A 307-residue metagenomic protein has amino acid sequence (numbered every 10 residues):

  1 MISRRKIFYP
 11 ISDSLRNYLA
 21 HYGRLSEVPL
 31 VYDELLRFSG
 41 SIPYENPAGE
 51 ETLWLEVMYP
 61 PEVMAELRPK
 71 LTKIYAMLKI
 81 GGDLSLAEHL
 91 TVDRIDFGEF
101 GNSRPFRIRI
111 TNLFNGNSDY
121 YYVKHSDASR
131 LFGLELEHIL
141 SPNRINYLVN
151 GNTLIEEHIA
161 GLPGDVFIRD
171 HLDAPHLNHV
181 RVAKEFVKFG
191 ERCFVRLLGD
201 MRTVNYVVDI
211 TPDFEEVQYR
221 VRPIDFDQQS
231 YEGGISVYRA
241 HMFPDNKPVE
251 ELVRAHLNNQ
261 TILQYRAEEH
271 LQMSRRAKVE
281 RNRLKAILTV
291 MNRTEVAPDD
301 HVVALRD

Functional and structural regions predicted by a protein language model:
M1-G81, D299-D307: Regulatory N- and C-terminal appendages and interdomain linkers associated with kinase/kinase-like NTP transferase
F8-P10, G98, L113-F114, I145-Y147 (+2 more regions): A general structural signal for short secondary-structure junctions and capping/turn motifs
G49-E50, W54-D165: Conserved ATP-binding subdomain of kinase catalytic cores across diverse folds
L67, R144-V149, V195-P212, L252-Q264: A short, terminal or domain-edge coil/loop segment
F132, R181, E185, M201 (+2 more regions): Generic recognition of stable, solvent-exposed alpha-helical segments in well-folded globular domains
V166-D173: AlphaC helix of the protein kinase catalytic domain
A174-I235: Conserved kinase catalytic-core segment
E215-D307: C-terminal catalytic region of ATP-dependent kinase domains
